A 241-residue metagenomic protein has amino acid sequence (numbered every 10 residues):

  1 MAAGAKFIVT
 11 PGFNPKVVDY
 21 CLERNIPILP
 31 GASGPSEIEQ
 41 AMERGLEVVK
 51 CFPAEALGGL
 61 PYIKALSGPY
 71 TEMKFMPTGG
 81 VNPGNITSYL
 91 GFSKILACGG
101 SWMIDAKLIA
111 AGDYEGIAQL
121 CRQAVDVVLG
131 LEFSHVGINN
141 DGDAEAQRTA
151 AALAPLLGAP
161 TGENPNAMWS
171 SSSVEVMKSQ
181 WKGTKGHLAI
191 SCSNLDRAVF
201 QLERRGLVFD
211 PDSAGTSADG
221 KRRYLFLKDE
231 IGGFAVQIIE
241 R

Functional and structural regions predicted by a protein language model:
M1-A2, S36-R44, P61, V81-A97: Catalytic cores of alpha/beta
M1-N14, I26-I38, E47-E55, M76-P77: Catalytic beta/alpha-barrel core
P11-V17, K50-L60, K94-I117: Glycine-rich phosphate-binding active-site loops on the catalytic face of alpha/beta enzymes
C21-E23, K107-G130: C-terminal helical cap(s) of enzyme catalytic domains, especially alpha/beta-barrels
V49, Y89, A124: Conserved, mostly hydrophobic/aromatic
Q119, S173-K178, E203-R241: Vicinal oxygen chelate
V125-A150, G183-I190: N-terminal beta-strand motif that seeds the catalytic metal site of vicinal oxygen chelate
G137-E175, R197-A198, E203-R204, T216-R223: Core segments of cupin and vicinal oxygen chelate
